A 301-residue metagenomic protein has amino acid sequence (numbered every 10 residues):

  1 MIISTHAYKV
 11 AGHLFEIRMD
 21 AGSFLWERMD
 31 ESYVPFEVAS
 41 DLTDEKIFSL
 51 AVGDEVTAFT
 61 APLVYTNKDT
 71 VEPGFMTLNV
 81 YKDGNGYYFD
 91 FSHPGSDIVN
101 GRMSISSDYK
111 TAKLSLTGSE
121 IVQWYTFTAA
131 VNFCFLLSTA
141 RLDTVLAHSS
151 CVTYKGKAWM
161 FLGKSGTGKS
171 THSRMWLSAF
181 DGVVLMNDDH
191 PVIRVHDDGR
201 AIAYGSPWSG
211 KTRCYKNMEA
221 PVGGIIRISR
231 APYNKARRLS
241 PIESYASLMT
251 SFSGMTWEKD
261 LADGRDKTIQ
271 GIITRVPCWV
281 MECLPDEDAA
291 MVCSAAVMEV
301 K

Functional and structural regions predicted by a protein language model:
M1-M160, S165, M175-V184, V192-K301: A noncatalytic interaction/capping subdomain that flanks phosphate/NTP-handling catalytic cores
G168: Conserved glycine(s) of the Walker
H172: Hydrophobic positions on the alpha1 helix immediately C-terminal to the Walker A/P-loop
